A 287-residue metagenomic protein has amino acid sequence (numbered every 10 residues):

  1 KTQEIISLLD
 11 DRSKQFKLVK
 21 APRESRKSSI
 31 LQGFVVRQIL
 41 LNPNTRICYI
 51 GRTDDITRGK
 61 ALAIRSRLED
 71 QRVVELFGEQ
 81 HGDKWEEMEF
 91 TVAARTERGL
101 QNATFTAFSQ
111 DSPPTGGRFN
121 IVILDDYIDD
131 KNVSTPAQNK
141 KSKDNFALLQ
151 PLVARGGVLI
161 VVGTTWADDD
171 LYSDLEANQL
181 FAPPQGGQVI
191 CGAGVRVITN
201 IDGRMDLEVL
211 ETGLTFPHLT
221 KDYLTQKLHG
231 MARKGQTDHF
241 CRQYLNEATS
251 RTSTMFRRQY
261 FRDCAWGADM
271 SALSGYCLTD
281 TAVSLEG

Functional and structural regions predicted by a protein language model:
K1-F16: Pre-P-loop entry segment of helicase/translocase ATPase cores
V19, Y49: Hydrophobic anchor at the beta1->P-loop junction of P-loop NTPases
E24: Walker A (P-loop) phosphate-binding loop of P-loop NTPases
K27-Q38: Motif I (Walker A/P-loop) of helicase-class P-loop NTPases
I50-P114: Conserved nucleotide-state-sensing and coupling region of NTP-binding domains
M88-L148: Conserved RecA-like ASCE ATPase "motif II neighborhood" in helicase/translocase motors
I121-I201: Signature of the SF2 helicase/ATPase Hel1-core->accessory helical subdomain module
D206-T281: ATPase catalytic-site recognition across NTP-hydrolyzing enzymes
